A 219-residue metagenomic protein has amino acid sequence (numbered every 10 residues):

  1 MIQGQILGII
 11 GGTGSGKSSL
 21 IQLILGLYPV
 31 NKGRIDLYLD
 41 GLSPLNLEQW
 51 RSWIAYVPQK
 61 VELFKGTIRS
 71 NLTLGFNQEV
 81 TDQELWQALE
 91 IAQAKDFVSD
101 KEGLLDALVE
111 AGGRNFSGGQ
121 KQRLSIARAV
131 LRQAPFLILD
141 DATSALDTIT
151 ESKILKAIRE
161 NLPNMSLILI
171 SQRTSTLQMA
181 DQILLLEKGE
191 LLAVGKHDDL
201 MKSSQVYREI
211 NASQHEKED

Functional and structural regions predicted by a protein language model:
I10-G12: The feature captures the beta-strand-to-loop junction immediately N-terminal to the Walker
L25: Helix-to-loop junction immediately C-terminal to a conserved catalytic motif
R34-D36, G41-P44, R69-A111, K156 (+1 more regions): ABC ATPase nucleotide-binding domain helical subdomain, centered on the C-loop/LSGGQ "ABC signature"
K95-L124, A142, L146, E216-D219: ABC-fold ATPase nucleotide-binding domain signature/coupling loops
D100, K156, N164, Q178-D219: C-terminal portion of ABC ATPase nucleotide-binding domains
L131-P135, N164: A short, proline-enriched helix->beta-strand linker immediately N-terminal to the Walker B motif in ABC-type P-loop
L137-D140: Catalytic Walker B motif of ABC-type/P-loop ATPase nucleotide-binding domains
E160-L169: Conserved catalytic loops of ABC-family nucleotide-binding domains
